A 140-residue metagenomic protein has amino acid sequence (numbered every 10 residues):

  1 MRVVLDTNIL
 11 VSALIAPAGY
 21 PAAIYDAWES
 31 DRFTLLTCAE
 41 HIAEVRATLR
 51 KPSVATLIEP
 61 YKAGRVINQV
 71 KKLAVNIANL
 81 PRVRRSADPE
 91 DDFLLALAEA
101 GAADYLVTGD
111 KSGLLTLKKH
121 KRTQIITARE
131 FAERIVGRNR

Functional and structural regions predicted by a protein language model:
M1-T37: Short, well-structured N-terminal submotif of metal-dependent ribonuclease cores
L10-V11, I42, V54, L114 (+1 more regions): A generic structural signal for short hydrophobic patches within well-formed alpha-helices
Y20-P21, E90-D91, D110: Amphipathic coiled-coil/heptad-repeat helices and related helical stalk/stem segments that mediate oligomerization
A27, L97, L117: Hydrophobic/aromatic ligand-binding patch that stacks against planar heteroaromatic rings of cofactors or nucleotides
A27-R82: PIN-domain endoribonuclease scaffold, especially VapC-family toxins
A39-E40, G109-K111: Short secondary-structure boundary segments
K72-L106: Active-site neighborhoods of divalent-metal-dependent phosphate/nucleic-acid chemistry enzymes
D88, G101-D104, K111-R140: Acidic, PIN/NYN-like endoribonuclease modules and their adjacent C-terminal/linker elements
